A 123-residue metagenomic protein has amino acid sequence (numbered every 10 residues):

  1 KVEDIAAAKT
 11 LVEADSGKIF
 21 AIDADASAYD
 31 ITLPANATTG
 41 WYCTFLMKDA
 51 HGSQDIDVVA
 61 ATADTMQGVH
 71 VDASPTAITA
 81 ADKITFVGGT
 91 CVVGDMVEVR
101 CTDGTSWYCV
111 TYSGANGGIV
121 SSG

Functional and structural regions predicted by a protein language model:
K1-P75, T105-G123: Exposed extracellular interaction/assembly regions and N-terminal maturation sites
L33-A35, G88-G89, V99: Generic marker of residues within folded, mature protein domains
G68, A73, F86-G89, G94: Extracellular/periplasmic carbohydrate-active domains that bind, remodel, or depolymerize complex polysaccharides
I78-G88: A conserved acidic, glycine/proline-rich C-terminal tail/linker
V93-C101: Extracellular disulfide-bonded cysteine-rich modules/repeats
